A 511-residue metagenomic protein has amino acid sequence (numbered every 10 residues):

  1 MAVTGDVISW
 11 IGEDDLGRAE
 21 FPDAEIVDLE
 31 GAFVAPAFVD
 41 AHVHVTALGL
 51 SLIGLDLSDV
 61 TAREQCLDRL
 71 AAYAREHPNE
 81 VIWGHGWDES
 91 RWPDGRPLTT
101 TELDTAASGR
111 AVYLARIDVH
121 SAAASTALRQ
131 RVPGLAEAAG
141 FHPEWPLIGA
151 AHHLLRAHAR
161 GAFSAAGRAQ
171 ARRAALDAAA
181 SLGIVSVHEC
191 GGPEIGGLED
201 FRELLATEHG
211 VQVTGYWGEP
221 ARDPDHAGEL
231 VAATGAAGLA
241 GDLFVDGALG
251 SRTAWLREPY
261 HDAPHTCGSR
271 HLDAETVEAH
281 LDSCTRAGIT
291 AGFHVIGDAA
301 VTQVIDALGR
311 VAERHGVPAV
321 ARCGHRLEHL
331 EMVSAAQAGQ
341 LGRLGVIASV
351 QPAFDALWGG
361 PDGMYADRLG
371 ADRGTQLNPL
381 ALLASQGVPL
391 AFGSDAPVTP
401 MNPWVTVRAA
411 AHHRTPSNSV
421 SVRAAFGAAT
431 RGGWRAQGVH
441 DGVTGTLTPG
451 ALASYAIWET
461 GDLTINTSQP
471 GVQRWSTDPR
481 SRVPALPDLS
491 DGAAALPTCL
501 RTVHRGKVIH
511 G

Functional and structural regions predicted by a protein language model:
A2-D225, G250-A300, G324, A371 (+3 more regions): Divalent metal-binding segments
D6, G31, H42, C66 (+13 more regions): Divalent metal-coordination and catalytic microenvironments
T126, G197-D200, V301-G309, W358-Y365 (+2 more regions): Histidine/acidic-residue-rich catalytic or RNA/ligand-binding cores of hydrolases and nuclease-related proteins
E208-D242, G324-E331, A335, G363-V388: Phosphate/diphosphate-binding loops
T234-A236, G309, L341-S349, Q386-P389 (+1 more regions): Glycine-enriched alpha-helix->loop->beta-strand junction motifs that scaffold or abut catalytic
R270-R310, A436-E459: Long hydrophobic segments that form regular secondary structure
I289-D298, V350-P352, L383-V405, G450: Short acidic/histidine-rich active-site segments
R408, T415-P416, S421-R431, R435 (+1 more regions): C-terminal cap of metal-dependent C-N hydrolases
